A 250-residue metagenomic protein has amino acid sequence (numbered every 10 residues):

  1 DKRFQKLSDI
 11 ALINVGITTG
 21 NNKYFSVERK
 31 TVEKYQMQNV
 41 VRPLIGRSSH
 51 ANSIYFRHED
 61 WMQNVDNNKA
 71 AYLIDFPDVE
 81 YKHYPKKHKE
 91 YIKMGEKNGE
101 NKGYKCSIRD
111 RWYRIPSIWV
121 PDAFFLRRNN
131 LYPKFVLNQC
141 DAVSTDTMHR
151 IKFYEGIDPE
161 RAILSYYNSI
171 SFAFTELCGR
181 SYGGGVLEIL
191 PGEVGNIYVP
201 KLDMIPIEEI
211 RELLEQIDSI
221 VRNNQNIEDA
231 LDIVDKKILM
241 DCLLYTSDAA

Functional and structural regions predicted by a protein language model:
K2-E215: Polybasic, glycine- and aromatic-enriched phosphate-binding surface used to engage nucleic acids
M37, L243-L244: Helix N-cap/coil-helix junction residues
K201-L243: Extended amphipathic alpha-helical segments enriched in small hydrophobics
Y245-A250: Conserved small/polar residues in nucleotide/adenosyl-binding loops
